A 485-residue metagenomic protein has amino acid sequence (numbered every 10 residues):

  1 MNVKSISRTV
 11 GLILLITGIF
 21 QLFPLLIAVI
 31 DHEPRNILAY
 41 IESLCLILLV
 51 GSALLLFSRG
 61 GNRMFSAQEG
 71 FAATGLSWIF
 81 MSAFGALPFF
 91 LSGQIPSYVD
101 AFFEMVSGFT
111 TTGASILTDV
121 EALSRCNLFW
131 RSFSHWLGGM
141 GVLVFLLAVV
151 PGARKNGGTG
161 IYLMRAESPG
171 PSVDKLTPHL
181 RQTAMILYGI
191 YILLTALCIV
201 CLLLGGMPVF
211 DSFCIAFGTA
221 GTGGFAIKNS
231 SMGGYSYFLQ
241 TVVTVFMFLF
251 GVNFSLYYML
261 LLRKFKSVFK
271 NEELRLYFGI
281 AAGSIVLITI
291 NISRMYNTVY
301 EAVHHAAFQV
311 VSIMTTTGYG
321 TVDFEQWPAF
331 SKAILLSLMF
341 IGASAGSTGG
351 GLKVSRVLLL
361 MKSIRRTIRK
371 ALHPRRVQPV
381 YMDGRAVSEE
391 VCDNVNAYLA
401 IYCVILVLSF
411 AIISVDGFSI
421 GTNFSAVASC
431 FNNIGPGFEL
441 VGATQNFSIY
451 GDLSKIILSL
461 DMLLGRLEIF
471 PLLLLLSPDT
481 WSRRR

Functional and structural regions predicted by a protein language model:
M1-R485: Membrane-proximal intracellular helices of multi-pass ion channels
